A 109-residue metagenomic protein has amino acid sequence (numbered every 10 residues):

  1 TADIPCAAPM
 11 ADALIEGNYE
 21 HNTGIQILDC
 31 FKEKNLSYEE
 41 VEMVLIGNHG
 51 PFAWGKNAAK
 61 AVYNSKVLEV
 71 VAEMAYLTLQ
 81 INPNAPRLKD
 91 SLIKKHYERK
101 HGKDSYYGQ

Functional and structural regions predicted by a protein language model:
T1-Q109: Glycine-rich flexible loops
